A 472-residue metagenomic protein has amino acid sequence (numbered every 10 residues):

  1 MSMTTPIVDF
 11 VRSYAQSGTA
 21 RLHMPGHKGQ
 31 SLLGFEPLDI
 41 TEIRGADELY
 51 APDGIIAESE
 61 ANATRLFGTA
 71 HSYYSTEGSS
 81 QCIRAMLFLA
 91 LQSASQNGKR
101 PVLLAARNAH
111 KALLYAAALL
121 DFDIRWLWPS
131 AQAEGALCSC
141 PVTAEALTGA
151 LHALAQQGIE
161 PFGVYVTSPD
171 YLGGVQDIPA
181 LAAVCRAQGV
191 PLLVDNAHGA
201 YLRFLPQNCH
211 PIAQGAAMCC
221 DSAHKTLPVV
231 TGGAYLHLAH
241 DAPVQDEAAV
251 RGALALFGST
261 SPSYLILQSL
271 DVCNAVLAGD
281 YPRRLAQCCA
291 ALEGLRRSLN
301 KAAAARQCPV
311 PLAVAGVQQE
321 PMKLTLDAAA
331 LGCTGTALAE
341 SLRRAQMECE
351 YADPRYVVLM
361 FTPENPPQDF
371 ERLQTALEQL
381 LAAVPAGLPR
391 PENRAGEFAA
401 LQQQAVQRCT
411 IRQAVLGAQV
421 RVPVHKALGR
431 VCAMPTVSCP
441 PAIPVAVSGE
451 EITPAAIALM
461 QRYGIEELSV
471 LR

Functional and structural regions predicted by a protein language model:
M1-G54, V190: N-terminal "arm"/small-domain region of PLP-dependent enzymes with the aminotransferase-like
M3-R12, G78-L312: Conserved PLP-enzyme active-site core in the AAT-like
G29, Y171, H224-T226, D241-P243 (+5 more regions): Short, glycine-/Ser/Thr-/acidic-enriched flexible segments
E36-Q81: Conserved N-terminal alpha-helix of the aminotransferase class I/II PLP-enzyme fold
A70-S72, K99-L103, V445: Short active-site oxyanion
Y73, R125-L127, E350: General small-molecule cofactor/ligand-binding pocket signal
N300, A304-S448, P454, L459-Y463: Conserved C-terminal alpha-helix-loop-beta "cap" of PLP-dependent enzymes that closes/shapes the active-site mouth
E467: Terminal helix/beta-alpha structural elements that buttress the NAD(P)+-binding lobe
